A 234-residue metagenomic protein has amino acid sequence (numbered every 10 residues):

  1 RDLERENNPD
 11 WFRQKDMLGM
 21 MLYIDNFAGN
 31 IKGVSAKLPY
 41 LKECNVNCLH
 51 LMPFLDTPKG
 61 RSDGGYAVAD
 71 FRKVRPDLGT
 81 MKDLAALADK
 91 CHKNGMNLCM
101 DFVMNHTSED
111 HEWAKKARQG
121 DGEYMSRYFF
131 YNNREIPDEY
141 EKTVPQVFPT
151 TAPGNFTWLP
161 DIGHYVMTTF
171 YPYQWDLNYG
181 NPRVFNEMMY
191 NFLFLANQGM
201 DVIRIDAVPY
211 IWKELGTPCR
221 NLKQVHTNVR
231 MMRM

Functional and structural regions predicted by a protein language model:
R1-G180, F185-N186, L193, N197 (+1 more regions): Acidic/aromatic-lined carbohydrate-recognition and catalytic surfaces of CAZymes acting on diverse glycans
